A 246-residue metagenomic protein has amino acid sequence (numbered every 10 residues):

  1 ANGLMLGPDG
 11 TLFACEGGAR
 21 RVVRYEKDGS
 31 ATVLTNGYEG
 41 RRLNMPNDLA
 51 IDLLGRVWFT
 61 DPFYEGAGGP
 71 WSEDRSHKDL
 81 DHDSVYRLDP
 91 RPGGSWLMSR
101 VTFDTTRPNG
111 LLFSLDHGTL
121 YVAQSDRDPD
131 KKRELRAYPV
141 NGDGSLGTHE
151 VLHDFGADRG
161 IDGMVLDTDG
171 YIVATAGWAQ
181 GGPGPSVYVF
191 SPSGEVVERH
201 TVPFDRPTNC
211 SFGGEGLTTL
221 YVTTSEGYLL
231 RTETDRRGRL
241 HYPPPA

Functional and structural regions predicted by a protein language model:
A1-E16, R21, E39-V57, D79-S84 (+6 more regions): Beta-rich, blade/repeat-based domains predominating in secreted/periplasmic proteins but also intracellular
R21-V23, D83-Y86, E134-R136, S186-Y188 (+1 more regions): A short loop-to-beta-strand structural motif that recurs across blades of beta-propeller domains
R24-G93: Hydrophobic alpha-helical segments and helix pairs
D28-R42, S84-R107, P139-G156, V187-P203: Blade-edge beta-strand/turn elements of extracellular beta-propeller and related beta-sheet repeat scaffolds
F59-L80, A123-P129, A176-G181, T232-T234: Short, conserved, GDST-rich strand-edge loop motifs in beta-rich repeat architectures
D128-P129, R133, S145-E150, R159 (+2 more regions): Beta-propeller domain segments
T208-A246: Blade-level signature of beta-propeller repeat domains, shared across WD40, Kelch, NHL, RCC1 and BNR/Asp-box propellers
